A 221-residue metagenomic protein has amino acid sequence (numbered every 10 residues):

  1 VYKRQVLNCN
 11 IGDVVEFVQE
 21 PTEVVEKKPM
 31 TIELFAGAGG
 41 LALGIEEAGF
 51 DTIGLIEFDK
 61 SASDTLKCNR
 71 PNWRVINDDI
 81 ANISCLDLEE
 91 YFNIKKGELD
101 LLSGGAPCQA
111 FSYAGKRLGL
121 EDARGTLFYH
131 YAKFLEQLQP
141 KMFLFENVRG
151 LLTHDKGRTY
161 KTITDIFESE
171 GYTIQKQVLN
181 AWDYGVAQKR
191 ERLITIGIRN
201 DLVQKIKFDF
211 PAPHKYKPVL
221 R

Functional and structural regions predicted by a protein language model:
V1-Y2: Short, small-residue-biased leader/transition segments that mark boundaries at the very start of proteins
N8-T22: Short C-terminal boundary/hinge segments that cap the last helix of small helical domains
K28-M30: Extreme N-terminal starter segment of soluble prokaryotic enzymes
I32-N82: SAM cofactor-binding core of SAM-dependent methyltransferases, primarily the Rossmann-like beta-alpha-beta module
C68-C85, Y91-G104: Short, structured active-site "lid" loops
L86-L99, Q109-R221: Class I S-adenosyl-L-methionine
